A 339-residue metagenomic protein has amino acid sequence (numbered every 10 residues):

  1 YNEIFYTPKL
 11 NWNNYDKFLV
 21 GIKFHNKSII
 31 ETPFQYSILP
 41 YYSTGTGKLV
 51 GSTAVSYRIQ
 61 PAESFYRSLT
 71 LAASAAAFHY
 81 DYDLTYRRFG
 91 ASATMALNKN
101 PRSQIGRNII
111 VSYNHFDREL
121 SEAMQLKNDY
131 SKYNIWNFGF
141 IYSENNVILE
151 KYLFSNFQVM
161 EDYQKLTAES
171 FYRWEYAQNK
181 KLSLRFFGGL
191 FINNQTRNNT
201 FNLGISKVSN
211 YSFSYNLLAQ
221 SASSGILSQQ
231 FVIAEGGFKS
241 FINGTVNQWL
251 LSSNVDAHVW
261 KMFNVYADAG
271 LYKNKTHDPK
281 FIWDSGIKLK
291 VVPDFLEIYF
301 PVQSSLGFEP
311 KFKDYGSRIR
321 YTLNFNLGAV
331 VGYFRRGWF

Functional and structural regions predicted by a protein language model:
Y1-R67, D83, A96-I105, E122-L149 (+2 more regions): Outer-membrane beta-barrel initiation region
N2, D16-V20, G47-G51, R67 (+9 more regions): Residues that define the transmembrane beta-barrel architecture of outer-membrane proteins
Y6, F34-I38, R67-A73, I105-V111 (+6 more regions): Transmembrane beta-strands of outer-membrane beta-barrel proteins
L10-D16, N26-S28, P40-T46, Y57-I59 (+11 more regions): Transmembrane beta-strands of outer-membrane beta-barrel pores
I30-T32, E63-F65, L149, Y176-K180 (+3 more regions): Short coil turns and loop connectors of transmembrane beta-barrels in diderm outer membranes and organellar homologs
V50-T53, Y82-R88, E119-N128, Q164-S170 (+3 more regions): Outer-membrane beta-barrel translocator domains and adjoining extracellular loop/strand segments of Gram-negative
S68-D81, Y133-H258, F339: C-terminal outer-membrane beta-barrel translocator/porin domains of Gram-negative envelope proteins and their
L289-F295, G316-F339: Outer-membrane beta-barrel "beta-signal"
